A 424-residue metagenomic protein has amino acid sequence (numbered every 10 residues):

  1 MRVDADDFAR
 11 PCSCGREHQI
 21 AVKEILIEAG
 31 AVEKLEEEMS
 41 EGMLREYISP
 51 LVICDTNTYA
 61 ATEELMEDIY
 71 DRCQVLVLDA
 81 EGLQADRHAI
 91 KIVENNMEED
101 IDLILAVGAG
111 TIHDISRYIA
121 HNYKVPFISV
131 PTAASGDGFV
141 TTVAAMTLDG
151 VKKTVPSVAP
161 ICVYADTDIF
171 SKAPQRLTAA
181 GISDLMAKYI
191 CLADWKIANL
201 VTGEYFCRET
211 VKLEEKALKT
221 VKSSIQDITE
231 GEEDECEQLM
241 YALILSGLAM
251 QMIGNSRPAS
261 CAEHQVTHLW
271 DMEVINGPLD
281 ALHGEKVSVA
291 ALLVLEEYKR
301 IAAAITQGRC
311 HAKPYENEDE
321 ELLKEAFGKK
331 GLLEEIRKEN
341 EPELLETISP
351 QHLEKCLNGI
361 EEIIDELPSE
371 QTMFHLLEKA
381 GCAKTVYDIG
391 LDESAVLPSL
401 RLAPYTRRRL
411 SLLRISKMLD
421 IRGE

Functional and structural regions predicted by a protein language model:
M1-L103: ATP/NTP phosphate-donor binding region
M1-R16, L185, A302-E424: C-terminal charged capping/lid subdomain of soluble metabolic enzymes
E17-Q19, L44-R45, N96-E99, A120 (+6 more regions): Solvent-exposed alpha-helices and their adjacent loops that cap or buttress functional pockets in soluble metabolic
K23, N122-T220: A glycine/threonine-rich phosphate-anchoring loop and its flanking beta-alpha core in nucleotide/phosphate-binding
I53-C54, G108, A165: Short beta-strand/turn micro-motifs composed of small residues that flank or help shape donor/cofactor-binding pockets
Q84-E98, A134, S260-V274: Non-transmembrane, aqueous-exposed alpha-helical and coiled segments at domain scale
E99-I119, Y123-A133: A short, small-residue-rich loop immediately preceding and capping a beta-strand
L213-N358, E362-I363, P368-T372: Active-site segments that bind and position negatively charged phosphate/pyrophosphate groups
